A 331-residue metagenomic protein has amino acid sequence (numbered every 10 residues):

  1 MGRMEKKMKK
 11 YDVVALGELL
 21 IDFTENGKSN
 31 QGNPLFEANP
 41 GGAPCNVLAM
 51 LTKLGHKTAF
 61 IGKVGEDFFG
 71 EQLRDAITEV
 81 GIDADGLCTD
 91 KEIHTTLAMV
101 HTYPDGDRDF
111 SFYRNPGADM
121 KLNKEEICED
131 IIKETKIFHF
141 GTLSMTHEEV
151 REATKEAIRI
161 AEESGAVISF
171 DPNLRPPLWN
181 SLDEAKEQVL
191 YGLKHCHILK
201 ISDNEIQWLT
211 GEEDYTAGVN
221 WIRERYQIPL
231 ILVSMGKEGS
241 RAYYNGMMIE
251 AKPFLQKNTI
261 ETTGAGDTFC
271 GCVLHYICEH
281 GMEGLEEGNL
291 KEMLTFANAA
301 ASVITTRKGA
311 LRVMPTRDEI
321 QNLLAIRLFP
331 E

Functional and structural regions predicted by a protein language model:
G2-D83, L122, E331: Glycine-rich phosphate/adenosyl-contacting loop at the front of the ribokinase-like
R3-D12, R159, E213-E331: Conserved phosphate-binding/catalytic region of the ribokinase-like
L19, L143, P172, T268: Active-site metal-binding loops of divalent metal-dependent hydrolases
K57-F140, Q321-E331: Conserved N-terminal subdomain of the carbohydrate kinase-like
F69-I82, E187-H195, V219-R223, L255: Short, electropositive alpha-helical surface patch
T96, T142-T146, A301, R307-A310: Glycine-rich phosphate/pyrophosphate-binding beta-alpha loops
M145-W221, I228, E238-G239: Conserved beta-alpha-beta core of the PfkB/ribokinase-like small-molecule kinase fold
